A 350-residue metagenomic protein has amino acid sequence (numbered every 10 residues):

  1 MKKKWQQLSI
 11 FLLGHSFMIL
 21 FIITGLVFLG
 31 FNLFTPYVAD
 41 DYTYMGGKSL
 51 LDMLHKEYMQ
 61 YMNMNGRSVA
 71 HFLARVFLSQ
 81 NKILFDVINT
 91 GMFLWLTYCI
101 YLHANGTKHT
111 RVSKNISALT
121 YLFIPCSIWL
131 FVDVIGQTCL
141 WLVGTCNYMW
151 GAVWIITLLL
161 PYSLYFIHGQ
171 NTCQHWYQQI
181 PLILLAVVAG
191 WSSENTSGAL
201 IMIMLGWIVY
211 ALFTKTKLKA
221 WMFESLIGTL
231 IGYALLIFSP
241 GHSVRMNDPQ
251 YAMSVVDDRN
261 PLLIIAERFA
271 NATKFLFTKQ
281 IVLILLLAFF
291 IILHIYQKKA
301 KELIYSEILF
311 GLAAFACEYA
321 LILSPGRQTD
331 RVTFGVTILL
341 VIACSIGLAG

Functional and structural regions predicted by a protein language model:
M1-L26: Start-transfer (signal-anchor) and selected internal transmembrane alpha helices of multi-pass inner/ER membrane
F17, E57, T110-L122, Q174-Q178 (+2 more regions): Membrane-interfacial loop-to-transmembrane alpha-helix junctions, especially the N-terminal start
L29-V87, L142, S192-Q297, L303-I308 (+1 more regions): Transmembrane catalytic cores of multi-pass membrane glycosyltransferases and polysaccharide-assembly enzymes
A74, F85-C99, G151-W154, L340: Transmembrane alpha-helices of multi-pass, membrane-embedded glycan-processing enzymes that use lipid-linked
T90-L119, T157: Transmembrane-helix motifs of polytopic, lipid-linked glycan transferases
Y98-L102, T157-L164, I203-A211, L287-H294 (+1 more regions): Transmembrane alpha-helices and membrane-interface helical segments of multi-pass integral membrane enzymes
I116-F166, F277-V282, A316-G347: Membrane-interface micro-motifs in multi-pass membrane enzymes
L164-V188: Short hydrophobic alpha-helices at membrane interfaces in multi-pass membrane enzymes
